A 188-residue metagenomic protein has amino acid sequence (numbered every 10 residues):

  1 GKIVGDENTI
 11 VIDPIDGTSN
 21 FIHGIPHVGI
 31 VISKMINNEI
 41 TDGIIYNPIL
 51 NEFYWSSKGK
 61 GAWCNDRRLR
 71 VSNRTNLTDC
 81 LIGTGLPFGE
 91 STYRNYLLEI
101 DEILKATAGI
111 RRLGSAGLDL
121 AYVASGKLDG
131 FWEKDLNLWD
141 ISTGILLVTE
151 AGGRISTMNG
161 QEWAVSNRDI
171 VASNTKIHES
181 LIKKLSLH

Functional and structural regions predicted by a protein language model:
G1-I15, R154, E162, K176-L187: N-terminal subdomain of lithium-sensitive/metallo-dependent phosphomonoesterases centered on the IMPase/IPPase/PAP
G1-N37, I44: Flexible, acidic active-site loops/lids enriched in D/E/S/T/G that coordinate Mg2+ and/or position polar
I3-N8, L77, A124-K127, V165-N167: A short, glycine/Asx- and small/polar-enriched loop/turn that sits immediately N-terminal to a beta-strand
T18, N47, V148: Conserved G/P- and acidic residue-centered "switch" motifs that form tight phosphate/ATP-binding loops in soluble
I32-L120, R168-H188: Acidic beta-strand-loop-alpha-helix segment within the catalytic core of divalent metal-dependent phosphate-processing
L86, K134-L136, N159-Q161: Short secondary-structure boundary segments
A121-A124, I145-E150: Hydrophobic residues within well-ordered alpha-helices
S125-G130, G153-R154: Alpha-to-beta junction loops
